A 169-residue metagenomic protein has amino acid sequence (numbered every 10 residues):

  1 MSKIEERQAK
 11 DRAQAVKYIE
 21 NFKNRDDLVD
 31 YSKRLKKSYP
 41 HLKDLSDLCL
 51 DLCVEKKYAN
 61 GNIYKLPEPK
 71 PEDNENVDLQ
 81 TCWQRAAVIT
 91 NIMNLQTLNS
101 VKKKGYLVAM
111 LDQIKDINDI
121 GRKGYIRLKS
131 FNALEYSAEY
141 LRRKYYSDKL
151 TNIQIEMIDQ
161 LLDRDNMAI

Functional and structural regions predicted by a protein language model:
Q8, Y18, K65-N94, L98: Long, charged low-complexity interaction segments
Q8-D11, K17-V29: Short amphipathic alpha-helical heptad-repeat segments
A9, V77-Q84, K102, E156-A168: Compositionally biased terminal segments of proteins
I19-K23, K36, K102: Ankyrin-repeat helical core positions
N24-L42: Amphipathic, non-membrane alpha-helical rod segments
S38-P67: Repeat-associated, polar segments at repeat-unit boundaries in modular proteins
D47-Y58, F131-I169: Long, highly charged low-complexity segments enriched in Glu/Asp and Lys/Arg with interspersed Ser/Thr
W83-A133: Amphipathic alpha-helical packing elements
